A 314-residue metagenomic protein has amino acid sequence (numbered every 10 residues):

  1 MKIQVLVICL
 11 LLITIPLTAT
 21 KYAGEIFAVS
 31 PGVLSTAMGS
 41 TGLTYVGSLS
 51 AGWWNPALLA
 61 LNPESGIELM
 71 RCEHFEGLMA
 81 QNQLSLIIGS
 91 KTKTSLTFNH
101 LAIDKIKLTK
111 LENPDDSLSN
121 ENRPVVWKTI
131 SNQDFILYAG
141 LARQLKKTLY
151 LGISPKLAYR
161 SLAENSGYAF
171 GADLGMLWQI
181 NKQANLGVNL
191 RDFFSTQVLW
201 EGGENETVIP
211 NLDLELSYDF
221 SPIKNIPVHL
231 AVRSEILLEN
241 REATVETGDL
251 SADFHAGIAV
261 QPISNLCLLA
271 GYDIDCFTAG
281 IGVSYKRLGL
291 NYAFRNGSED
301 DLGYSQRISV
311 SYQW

Functional and structural regions predicted by a protein language model:
M1-V5, K147: Positively charged n-region of N-terminal signal peptides that target proteins for export
Q4-T14: Sec-dependent N-terminal signal peptides
A19-W314: Subset of outer-membrane beta-barrel
